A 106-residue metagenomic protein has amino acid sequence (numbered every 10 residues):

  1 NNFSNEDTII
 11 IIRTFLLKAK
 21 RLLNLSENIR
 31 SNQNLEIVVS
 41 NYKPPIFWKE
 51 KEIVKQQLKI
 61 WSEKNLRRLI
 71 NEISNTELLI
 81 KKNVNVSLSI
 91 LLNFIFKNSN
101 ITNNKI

Functional and structural regions predicted by a protein language model:
N1-I106: Helix-rich C-terminal "collar"/helical-bundle subdomain used as an assembly and partner-interaction module in RFC-like
